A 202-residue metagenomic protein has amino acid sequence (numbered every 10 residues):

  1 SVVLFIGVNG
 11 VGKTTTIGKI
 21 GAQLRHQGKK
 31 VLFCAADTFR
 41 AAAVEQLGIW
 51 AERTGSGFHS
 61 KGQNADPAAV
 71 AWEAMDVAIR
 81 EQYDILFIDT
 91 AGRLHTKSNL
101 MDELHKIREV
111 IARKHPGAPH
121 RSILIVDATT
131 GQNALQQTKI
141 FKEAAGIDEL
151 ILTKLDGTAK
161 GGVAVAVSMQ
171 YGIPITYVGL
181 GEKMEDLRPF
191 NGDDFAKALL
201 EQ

Functional and structural regions predicted by a protein language model:
S1-Q202: P-loop/Walker A NTP-binding module and the surrounding RecA-like catalytic core of P-loop NTPases
